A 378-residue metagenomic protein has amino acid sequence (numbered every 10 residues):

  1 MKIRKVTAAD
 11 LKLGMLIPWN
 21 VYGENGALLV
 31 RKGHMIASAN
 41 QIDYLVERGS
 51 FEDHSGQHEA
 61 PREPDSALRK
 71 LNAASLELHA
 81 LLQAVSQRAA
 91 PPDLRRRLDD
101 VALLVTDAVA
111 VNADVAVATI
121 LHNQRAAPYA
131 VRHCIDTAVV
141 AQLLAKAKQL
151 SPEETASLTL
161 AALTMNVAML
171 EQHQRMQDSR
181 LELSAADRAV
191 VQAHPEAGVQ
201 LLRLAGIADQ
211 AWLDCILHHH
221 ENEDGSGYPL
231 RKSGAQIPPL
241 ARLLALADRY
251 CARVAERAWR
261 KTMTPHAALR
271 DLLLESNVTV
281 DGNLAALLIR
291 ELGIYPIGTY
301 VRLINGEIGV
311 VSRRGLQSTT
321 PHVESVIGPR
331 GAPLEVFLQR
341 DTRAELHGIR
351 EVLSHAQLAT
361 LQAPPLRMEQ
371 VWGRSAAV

Functional and structural regions predicted by a protein language model:
M1-A102, A258, T262-V378: Terminal helices and disordered tails flanking the catalytic cores of nucleotide-processing hydrolases
V6, L16, E24-N25, R31 (+6 more regions): Residue-level signal for pocket-adjacent positions within structured domains
W19-Y22, I120-L121, Q177-S179, A247 (+1 more regions): A short alpha-helix capping/helix-coil boundary motif
G33, T137, L158-E171, A186-Q200 (+5 more regions): Alpha-helical scaffolding flanking metal-ion-dependent phosphate/phosphodiester catalytic sites
A39, E153, V254-A255: Short helix/loop capping segments that flank catalytic or ligand/cofactor-binding pockets
F51, M176-S179, A211, S233-A235: Juxtamembrane/interface motifs at transmembrane-helix termini
H58-Q192, E196-V199, R203-D209: Acidic/His-rich, divalent-metal-binding segments that scaffold phosphate/diphosphate chemistry
